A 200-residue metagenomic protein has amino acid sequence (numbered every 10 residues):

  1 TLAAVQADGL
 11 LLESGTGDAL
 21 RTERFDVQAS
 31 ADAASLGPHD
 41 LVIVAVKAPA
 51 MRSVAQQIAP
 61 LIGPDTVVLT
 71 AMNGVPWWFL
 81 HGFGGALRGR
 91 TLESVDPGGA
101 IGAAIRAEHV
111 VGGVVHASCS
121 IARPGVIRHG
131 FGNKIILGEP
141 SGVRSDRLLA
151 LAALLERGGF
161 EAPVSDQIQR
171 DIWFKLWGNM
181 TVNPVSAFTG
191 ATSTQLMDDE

Functional and structural regions predicted by a protein language model:
T1-R21: Glycine-rich phosphate-binding loop and adjoining beta1-alpha1-beta2 segment of Rossmann-like nucleotide-binding folds
A4, L61, G102-K175, M180-T181 (+1 more regions): Internal alpha-helical scaffold of NAD(P)-dependent oxidoreductase catalytic cores
G9, T16, A31-A33, S141: Short, well-ordered turn and helix-capping elements at secondary-structure junctions
L12, W77, S193: Short, flexible micro-motifs
E13, Q28-S30, G138, P163: Residues in well-ordered beta-strands of folded domains
T22-A122: Rossmann-like NAD(P)(H) cofactor-binding subdomain of soluble oxidoreductases
